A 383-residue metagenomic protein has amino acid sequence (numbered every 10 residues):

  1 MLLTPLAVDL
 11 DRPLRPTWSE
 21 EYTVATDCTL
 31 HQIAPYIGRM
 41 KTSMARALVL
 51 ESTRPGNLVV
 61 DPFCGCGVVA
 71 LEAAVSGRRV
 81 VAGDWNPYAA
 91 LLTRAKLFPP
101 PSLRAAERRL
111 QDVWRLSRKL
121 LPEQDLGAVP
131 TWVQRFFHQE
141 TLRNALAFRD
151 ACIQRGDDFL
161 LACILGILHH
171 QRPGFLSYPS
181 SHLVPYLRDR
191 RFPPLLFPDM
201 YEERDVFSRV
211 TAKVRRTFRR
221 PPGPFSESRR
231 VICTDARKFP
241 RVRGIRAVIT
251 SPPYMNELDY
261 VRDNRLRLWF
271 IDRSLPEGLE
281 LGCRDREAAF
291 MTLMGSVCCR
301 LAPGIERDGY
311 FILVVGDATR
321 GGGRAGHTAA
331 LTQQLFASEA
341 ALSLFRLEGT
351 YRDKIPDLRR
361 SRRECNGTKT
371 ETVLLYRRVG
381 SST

Functional and structural regions predicted by a protein language model:
M1-P55: S-adenosyl-L-methionine
K41-M44, T141-N144, F148, F290-V297 (+1 more regions): Alpha-helical packing segments of well-folded alpha/beta enzyme cores
A45, N57-S76, V80-P87, T93 (+5 more regions): Conserved proline-anchored active-site loop of SAM-dependent methyltransferases that bridges a beta-strand
Y88-G156, D272-L281: Conserved phosphoryl-transfer catalytic core
L142-T250, M255-N256: SAM-dependent nucleic-acid methyltransferase catalytic core
D157, G282-R346: Conserved Class I SAM-dependent methyltransferase catalytic core
I245-A247, P253-Y310: SAM-dependent methyltransferase catalytic-core segment centered on the flexible catalytic loop and adjoining short
T319, A325, A329, Q333 (+1 more regions): Class I S-adenosyl-L-methionine
